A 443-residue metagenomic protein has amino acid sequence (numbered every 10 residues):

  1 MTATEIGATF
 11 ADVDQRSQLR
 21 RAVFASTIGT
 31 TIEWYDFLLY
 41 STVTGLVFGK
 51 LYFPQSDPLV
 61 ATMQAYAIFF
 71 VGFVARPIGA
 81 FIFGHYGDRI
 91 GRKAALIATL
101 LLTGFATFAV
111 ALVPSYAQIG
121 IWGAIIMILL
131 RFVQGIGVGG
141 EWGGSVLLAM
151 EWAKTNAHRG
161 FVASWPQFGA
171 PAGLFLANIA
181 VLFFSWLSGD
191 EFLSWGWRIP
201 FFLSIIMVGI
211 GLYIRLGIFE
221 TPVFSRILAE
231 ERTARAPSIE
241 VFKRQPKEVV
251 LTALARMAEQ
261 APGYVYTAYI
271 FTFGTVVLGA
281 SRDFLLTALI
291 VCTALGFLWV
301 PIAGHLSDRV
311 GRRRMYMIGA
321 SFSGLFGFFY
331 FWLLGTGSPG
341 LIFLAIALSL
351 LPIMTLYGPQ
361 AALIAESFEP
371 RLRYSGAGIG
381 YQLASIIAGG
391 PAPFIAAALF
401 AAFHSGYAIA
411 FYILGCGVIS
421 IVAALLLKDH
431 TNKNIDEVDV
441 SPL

Functional and structural regions predicted by a protein language model:
S41-T42, P246-L295, G389-P393: Extracytoplasmic gate region of multi-pass secondary transporters
Y66-H85, G104-A106, I290-A303: Central cavity-lining transmembrane alpha-helices of secondary-active solute carriers, predominantly the Major
R89-L100, R309-A320: Cytoplasmic membrane-interface "Motif A"-like loop-to-helix N-cap segments of 12-TM Major Facilitator Superfamily
L101-I119, S321-G337: C-terminal ends and interior cores of transmembrane alpha-helices in multi-pass membrane transporters/permeases
G160-S185, G380-A392: Glycine-rich segments within core transmembrane alpha-helices of 12-TM secondary carriers
A170-R215: Helix-loop-helix hairpin linking two adjacent transmembrane segments in secondary transporters
G211-I218, G415-S441: Multi-pass alpha-helical transporter architecture, strongest for 12-TM Major Facilitator/SLC carriers used
R313-P359: C-terminal transmembrane helical hairpin of 12-TM major facilitator-type secondary transporters
